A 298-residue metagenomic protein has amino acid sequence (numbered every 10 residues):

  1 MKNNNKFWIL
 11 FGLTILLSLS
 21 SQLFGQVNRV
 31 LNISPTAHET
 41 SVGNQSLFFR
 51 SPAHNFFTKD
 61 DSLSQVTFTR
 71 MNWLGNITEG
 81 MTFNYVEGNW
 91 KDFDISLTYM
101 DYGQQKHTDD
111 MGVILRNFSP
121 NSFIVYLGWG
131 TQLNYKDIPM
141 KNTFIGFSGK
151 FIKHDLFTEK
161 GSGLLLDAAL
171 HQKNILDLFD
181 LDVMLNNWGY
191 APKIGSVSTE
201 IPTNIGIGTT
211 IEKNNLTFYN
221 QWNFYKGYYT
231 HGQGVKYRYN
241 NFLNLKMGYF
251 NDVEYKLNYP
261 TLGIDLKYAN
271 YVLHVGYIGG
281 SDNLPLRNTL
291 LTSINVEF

Functional and structural regions predicted by a protein language model:
K2-F11: Bacterial N-terminal signal peptides that target proteins for export
L10-S20: Bacterial N-terminal signal peptides
F24-F298: Subset of outer-membrane beta-barrel
